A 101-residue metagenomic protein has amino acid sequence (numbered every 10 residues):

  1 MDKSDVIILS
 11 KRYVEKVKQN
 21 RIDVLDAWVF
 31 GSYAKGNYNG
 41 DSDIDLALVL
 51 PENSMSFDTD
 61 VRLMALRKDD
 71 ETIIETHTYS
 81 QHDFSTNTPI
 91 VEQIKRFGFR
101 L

Functional and structural regions predicted by a protein language model:
M1-L25, K35-G40, P51-L101: Catalytic core of pol beta-like nucleotidyltransferases
D43: ATP/adenylate-binding site constellation spanning eukaryotic-like Ser/Thr protein kinases, ABC-transporter
